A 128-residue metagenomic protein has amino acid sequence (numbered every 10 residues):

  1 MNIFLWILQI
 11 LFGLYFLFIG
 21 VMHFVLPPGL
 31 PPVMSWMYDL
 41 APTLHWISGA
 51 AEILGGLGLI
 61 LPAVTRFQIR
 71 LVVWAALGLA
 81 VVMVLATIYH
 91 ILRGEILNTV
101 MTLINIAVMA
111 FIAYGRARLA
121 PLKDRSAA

Functional and structural regions predicted by a protein language model:
M1-A128: Membrane-interface extramembranous regions
